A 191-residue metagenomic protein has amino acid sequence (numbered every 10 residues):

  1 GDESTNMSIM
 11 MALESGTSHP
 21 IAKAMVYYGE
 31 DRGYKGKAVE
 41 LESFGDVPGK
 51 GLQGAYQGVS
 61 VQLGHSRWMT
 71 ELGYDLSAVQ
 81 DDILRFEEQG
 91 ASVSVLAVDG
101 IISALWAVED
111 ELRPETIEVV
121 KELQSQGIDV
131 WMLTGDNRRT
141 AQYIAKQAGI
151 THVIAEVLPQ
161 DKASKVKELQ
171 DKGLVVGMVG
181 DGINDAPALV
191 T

Functional and structural regions predicted by a protein language model:
G1-Y74, Q89-S103, N137-K146, N184 (+1 more regions): Cytosolic catalytic regions of ATP/NTP-dependent phosphoryl-transfer enzymes
N6, V79, T116: Aromatic/hydrophobic pocket-lining residues that form the small-molecule binding cavity in soluble enzyme cores
G58, S92, V98-T191: Conserved ATP-binding TGD loop and adjacent catalytic N/P-domain core of P-type ATPases
R67, D82-I83: Short beta-strand boundary microenvironments
D75, D81-D82: Acyltransferase
F86: Conserved His + Asp/Glu catalytic blocks
